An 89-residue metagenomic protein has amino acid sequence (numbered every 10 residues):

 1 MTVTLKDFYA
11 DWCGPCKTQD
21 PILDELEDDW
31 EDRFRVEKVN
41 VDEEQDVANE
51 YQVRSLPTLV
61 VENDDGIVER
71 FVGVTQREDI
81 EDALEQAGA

Functional and structural regions predicted by a protein language model:
M1-Y9: Short active-site neighborhood of thiol/selenol oxidoreductases, capturing the structured segment around
Y9-W12, S55: Short pre-active-site segment immediately N-terminal to redox-active cysteine/selenocysteine motifs in thiol-based
C13-C16, L59: The canonical Cys-X-X-Cys-His
K17-W30: Typically the conserved alpha-helix immediately C-terminal to a functionally engaged Cys/Sec in thioredoxin-like
F34-V36: Hydrophobic/aromatic anchor residues within beta-strands of the central parallel beta-sheet of Rossmann-like
V41-V47: Structural microenvironment flanking redox-active thiols in thiol-disulfide oxidoreductases
Q52-V60: Structural micro-motif
V60-A89: Non-catalytic, surface beta->alpha helical segment in thiol-disulfide oxidoreductase systems
